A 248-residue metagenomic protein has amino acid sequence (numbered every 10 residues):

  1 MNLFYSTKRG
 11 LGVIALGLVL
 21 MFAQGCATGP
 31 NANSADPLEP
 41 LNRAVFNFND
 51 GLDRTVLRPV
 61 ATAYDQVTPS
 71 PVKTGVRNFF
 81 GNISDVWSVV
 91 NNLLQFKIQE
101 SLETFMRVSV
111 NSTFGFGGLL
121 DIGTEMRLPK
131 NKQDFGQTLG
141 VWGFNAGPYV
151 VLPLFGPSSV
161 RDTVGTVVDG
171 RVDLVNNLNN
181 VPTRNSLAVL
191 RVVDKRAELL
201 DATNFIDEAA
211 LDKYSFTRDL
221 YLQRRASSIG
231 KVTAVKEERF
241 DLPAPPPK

Functional and structural regions predicted by a protein language model:
N2-A15: Bacterial N-terminal signal peptides that target proteins for export
V13-A23: Bacterial N-terminal signal peptides
A32-E39, D65, P69-V76, Q95: Terminal hydrophobic membrane-targeting helix
N33-A63: Post-signal peptide N-terminal segment of mature Sec-exported envelope proteins
R54-N82: N-terminal, post-signal-peptide region of Sec/Tat-exported proteins
N82-V160: Mid-length scaffold segments of soluble, non-membrane domains
Q137, W142-K248: A structured, mid-to-C-terminal "fold-capping" secondary-structure block
